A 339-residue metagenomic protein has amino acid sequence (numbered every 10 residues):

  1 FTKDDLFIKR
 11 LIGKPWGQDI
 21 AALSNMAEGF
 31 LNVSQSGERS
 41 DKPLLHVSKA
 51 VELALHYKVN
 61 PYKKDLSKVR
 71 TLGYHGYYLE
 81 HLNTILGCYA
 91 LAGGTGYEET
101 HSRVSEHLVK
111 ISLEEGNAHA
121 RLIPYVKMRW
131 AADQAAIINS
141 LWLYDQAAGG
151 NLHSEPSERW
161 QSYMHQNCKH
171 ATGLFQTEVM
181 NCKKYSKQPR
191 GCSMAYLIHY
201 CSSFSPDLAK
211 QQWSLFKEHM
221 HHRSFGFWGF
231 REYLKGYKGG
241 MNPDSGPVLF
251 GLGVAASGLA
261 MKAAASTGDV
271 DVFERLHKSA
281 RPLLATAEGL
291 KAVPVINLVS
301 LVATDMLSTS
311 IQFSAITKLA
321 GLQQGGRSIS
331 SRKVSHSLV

Functional and structural regions predicted by a protein language model:
F1-D41: N-terminal mature-domain "stem" immediately C-terminal to a signal peptide or N-terminal signal-anchor/transmembrane
T2-D19, A209-V339: CBM-like carbohydrate-recognition segments
D5-F7, E52-K68, E114-L122, C168-K183 (+1 more regions): Acidic/His metal-coordination segments adjacent to aromatic residues that form catalytic metal sites in metalloenzymes
Q18-N32, Y74-A90, R129-Q146, Y185-F204 (+2 more regions): Well-ordered alpha-helical segments within folded domains of soluble proteins
A22, L31-A135, T317: Extended ligand-binding groove/face enriched in aromatic
F30-S48, Y89-R103, D145-E158, C201-K217 (+2 more regions): Structural helix-adjacent loops and short alpha-helical linkers that scaffold large soluble proteins
A54, K58, S112-E115, M164-C168 (+3 more regions): Alpha-helical junction/boundary sensor with strong preference for TPR arrays
E99, K127-A255, G268: Extended ligand-binding clefts on enzyme/binding-domain cores
